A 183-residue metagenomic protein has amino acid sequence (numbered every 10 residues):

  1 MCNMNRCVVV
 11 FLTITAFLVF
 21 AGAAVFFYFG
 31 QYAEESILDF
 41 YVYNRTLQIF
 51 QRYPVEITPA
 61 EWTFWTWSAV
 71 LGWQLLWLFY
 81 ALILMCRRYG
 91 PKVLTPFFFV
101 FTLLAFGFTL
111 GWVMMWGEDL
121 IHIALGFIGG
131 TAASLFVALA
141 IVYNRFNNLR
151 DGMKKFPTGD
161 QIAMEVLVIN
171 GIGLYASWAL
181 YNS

Functional and structural regions predicted by a protein language model:
C2-T15: N-terminal membrane topogenic signal
V19-F40: Alpha-helical transmembrane segments of multi-pass membrane proteins
F50-T66, I162-I172: Short aromatic-rich membrane-water interface segments that cap or initiate transmembrane helices in multi-pass membrane
I57-Y89: Hydrophobic alpha-helical transmembrane segments in multi-pass integral membrane proteins
R88-V93, F146-A163: Membrane-interfacial, low-structure loops and terminal tails that flank and connect transmembrane helices in multi-pass
G90-T102: Membrane-interfacial loop-to-transmembrane alpha-helix junctions, especially the N-terminal start
G111-G126: Membrane-interface helix caps and helix-loop-helix hairpins in membrane proteins
G130-A140: Alpha-helical transmembrane segments and their membrane-interface exit regions
